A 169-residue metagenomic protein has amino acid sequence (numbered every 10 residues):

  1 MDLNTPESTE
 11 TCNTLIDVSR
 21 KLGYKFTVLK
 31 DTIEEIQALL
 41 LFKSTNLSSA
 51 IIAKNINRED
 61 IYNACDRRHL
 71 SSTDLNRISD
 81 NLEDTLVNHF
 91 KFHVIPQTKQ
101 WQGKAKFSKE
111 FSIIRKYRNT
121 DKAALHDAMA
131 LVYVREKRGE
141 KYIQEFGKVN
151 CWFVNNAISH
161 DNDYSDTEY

Functional and structural regions predicted by a protein language model:
D2-C151, S159-Y169: Active-site-proximal, substrate-binding regions of enzyme catalytic domains and RNA-binding/basic surfaces
V154: Catalytic binding pocket for nucleotide-activated donors in carbohydrate/polymer assembly enzymes
